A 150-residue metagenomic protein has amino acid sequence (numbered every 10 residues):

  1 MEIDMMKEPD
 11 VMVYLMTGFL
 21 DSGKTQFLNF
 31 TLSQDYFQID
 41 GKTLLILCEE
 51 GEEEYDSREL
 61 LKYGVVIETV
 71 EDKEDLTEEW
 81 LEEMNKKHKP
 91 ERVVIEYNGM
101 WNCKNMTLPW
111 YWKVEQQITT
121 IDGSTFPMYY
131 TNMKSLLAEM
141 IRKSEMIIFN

Functional and structural regions predicted by a protein language model:
E2-T17, D21-Y129: Nucleotide-state-sensitive switch-loop elements of NTP-binding domains
Q117, S135-N150: Contiguous mid-protein beta-loop-alpha structural module that forms a pocket-lining wall or clamp of enzyme active
